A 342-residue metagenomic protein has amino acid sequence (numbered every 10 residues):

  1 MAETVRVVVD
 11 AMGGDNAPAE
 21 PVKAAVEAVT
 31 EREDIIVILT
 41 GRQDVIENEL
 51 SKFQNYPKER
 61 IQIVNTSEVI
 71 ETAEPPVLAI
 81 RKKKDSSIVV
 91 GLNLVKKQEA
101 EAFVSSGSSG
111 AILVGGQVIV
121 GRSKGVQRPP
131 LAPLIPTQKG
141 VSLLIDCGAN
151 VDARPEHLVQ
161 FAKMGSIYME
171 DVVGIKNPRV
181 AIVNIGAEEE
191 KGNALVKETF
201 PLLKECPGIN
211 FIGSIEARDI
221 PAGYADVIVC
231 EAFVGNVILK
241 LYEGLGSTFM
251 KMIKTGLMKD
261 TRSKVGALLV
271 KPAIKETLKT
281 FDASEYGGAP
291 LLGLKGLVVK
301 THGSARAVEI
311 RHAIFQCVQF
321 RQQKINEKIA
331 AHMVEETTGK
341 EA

Functional and structural regions predicted by a protein language model:
M1-E47: N-terminal phosphate-binding or glycine-rich loops at protein starts, especially the Walker A/P-loop of NTPases
V7-A19, A149-V159, K300-A305: Short, glycine-rich nucleotide/cofactor-binding loops
D10, L39-T40, Q62-V64, S105-G107 (+6 more regions): Short beta-strand segments
P18-E20, R32, I36-I38, Q43-D44 (+4 more regions): Glycine-rich phosphate/diphosphate-binding loop of Rossmann-like nucleotide-binding domains
N55-A100: Phosphate/nucleotide-donor binding subsite
Y56-Q62, P207-I209, L294-K295: A short helix-to-beta-strand connector/capping loop
Q117-L144, Y224-I228, A232-E341: Glycine-rich phosphate/nucleotide-binding loop
